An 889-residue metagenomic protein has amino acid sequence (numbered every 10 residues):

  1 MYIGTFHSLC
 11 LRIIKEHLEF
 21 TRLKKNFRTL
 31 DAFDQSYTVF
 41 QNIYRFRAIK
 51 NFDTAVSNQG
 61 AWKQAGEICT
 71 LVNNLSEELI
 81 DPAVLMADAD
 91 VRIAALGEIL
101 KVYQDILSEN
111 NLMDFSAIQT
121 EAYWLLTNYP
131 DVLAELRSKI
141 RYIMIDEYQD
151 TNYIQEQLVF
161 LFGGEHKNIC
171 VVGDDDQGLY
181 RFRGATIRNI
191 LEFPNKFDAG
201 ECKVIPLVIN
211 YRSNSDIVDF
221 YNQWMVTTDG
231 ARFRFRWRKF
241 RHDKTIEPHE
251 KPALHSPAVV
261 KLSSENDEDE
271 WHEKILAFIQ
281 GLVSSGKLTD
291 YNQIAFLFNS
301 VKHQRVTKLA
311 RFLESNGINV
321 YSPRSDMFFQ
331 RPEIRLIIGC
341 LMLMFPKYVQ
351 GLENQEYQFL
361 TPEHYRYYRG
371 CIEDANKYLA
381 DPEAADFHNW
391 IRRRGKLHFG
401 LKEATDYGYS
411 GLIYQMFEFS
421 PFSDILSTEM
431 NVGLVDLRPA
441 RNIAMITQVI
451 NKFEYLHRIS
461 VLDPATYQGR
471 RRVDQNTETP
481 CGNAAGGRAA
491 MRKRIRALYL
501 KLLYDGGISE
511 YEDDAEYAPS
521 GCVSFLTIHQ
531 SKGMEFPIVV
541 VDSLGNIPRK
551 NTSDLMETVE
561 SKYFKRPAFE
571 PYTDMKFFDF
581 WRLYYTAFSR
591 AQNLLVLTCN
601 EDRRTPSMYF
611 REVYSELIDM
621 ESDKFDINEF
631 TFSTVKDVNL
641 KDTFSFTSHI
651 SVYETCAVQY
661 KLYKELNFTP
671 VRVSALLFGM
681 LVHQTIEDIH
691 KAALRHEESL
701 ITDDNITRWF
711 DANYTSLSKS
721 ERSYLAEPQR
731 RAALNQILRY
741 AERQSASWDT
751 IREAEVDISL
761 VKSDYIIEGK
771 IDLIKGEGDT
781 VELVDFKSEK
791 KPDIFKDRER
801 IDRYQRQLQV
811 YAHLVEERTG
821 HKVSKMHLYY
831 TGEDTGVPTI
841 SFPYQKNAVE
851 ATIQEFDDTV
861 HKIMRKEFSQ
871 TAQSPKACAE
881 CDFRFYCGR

Functional and structural regions predicted by a protein language model:
M1-T120, K167: A basic/glycine-biased coupling hinge at the interface between accessory DNA-binding modules
Y2, R28-V39, A89-E192, K203-I217 (+5 more regions): Conserved helicase NTPase motor core
Y2-R12, M144-E147, V172, L498-L555 (+7 more regions): Conserved helicase core region in the C-terminal RecA-like lobe
I93, L112, K287, A384-Q530 (+4 more regions): Accessory C-terminal helicase-associated subdomains
K196-A199, P257, S284-I443, T447-N451: ATPase/helicase motor core of nucleic-acid motors
A199-K203, I209-I318, P346, N376-N389: Helicase P-loop NTPase motor core
N376-D381, P519-S520, Y563-I618, K862-E880: C-terminal accessory regions
I758-T852: Mg2+/Mn2+-dependent nuclease catalytic core
